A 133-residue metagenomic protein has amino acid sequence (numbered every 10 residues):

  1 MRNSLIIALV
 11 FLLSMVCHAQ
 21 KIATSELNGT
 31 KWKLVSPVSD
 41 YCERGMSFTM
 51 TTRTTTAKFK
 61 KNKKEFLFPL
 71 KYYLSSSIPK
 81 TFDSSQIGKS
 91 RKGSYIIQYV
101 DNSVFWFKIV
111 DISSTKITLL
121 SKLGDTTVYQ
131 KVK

Functional and structural regions predicted by a protein language model:
M1-S4, Q20: Positively charged n-region of N-terminal signal peptides that target proteins for export
S4-M15: Sec-dependent N-terminal signal peptides
H18-K31: N-terminal helix-cap/turn-to-beta initiation motif at the start of protein domains
Q20, V132-K133: Short, solvent-exposed mixed-charge patches
T30-A57: N-terminal targeting signals for Sec/Tat export/insertion, comprising classic cleavable signal peptides
P37-Y41, T56-S114: Contiguous, well-ordered beta-strand patches that form the walls/edges of small beta-barrel/beta-sandwich domains
T51, S113-I117: Ser/Thr- and Asn-enriched, surface-exposed coil loops between beta-strands
G124-V132: Short, low-complexity, Pro/Ser/Thr/Gly-rich segments in the mature regions of secreted, periplasmic
